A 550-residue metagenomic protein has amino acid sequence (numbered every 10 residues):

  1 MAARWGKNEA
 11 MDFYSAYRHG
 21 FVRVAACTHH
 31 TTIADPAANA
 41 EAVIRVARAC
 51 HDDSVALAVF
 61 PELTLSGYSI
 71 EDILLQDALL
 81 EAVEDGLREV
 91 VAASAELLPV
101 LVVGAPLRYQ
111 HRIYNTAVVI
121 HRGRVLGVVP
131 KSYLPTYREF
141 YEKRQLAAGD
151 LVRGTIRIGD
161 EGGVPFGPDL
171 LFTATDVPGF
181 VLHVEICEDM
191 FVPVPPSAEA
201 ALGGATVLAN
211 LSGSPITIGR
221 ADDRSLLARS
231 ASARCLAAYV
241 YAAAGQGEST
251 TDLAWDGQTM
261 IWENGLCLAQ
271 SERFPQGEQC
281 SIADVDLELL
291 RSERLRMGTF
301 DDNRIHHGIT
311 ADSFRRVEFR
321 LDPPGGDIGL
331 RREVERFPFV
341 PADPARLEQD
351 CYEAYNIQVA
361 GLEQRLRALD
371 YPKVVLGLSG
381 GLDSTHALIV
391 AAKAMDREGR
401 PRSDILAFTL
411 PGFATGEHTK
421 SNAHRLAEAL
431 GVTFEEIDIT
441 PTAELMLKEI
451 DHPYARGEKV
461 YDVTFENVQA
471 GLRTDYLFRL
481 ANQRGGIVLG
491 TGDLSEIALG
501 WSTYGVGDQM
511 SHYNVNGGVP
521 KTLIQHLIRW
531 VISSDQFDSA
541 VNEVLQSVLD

Functional and structural regions predicted by a protein language model:
W5-G377, K393-R402, F434: Enzyme catalytic cores with a strong preference for nitrogen-chemistry domains
A56-L57, A93, L98-P99, L445-Y461 (+1 more regions): N-terminal beta-alpha lobe that positions the nucleotide/phosphoryl donor in ATP/NTP-coupled carboxylate activation
L63-T64, G213-S214, A244, L410-F413 (+2 more regions): Short, ordered loop/turn segments at secondary-structure junctions
K131-L134, F140-D169, T175-G179, M190-P193 (+4 more regions): Active-site adenylate/phosphate-handling loop in enzymes that bind or generate adenylated species
A209, V374-L378, L382-H424: ATP-dependent adenylation/pyrophosphate-handling site
R234-C235, L266, R365-P372, K393-I405 (+6 more regions): Secondary-structure transition/capping motifs at alpha-helix termini and the adjoining loop/turn into the next element
L236-A242, L268-Q270, R291-E293, V488-G490 (+2 more regions): Acidic/polar loop patches that form or flank catalytic/metal-binding clefts of enzymes that bind anionic ligands
I282, F314-F337, R400-E466, A470 (+2 more regions): A conserved beta-strand->alpha-helix junction
